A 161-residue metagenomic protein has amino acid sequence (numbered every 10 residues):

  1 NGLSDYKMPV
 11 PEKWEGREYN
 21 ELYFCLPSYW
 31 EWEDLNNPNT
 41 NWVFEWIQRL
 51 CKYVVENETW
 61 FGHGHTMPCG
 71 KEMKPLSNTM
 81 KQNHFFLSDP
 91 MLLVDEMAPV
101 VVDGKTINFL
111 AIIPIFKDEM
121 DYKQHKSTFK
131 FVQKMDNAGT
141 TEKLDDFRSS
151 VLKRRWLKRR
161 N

Functional and structural regions predicted by a protein language model:
N1-N161: Acidic, proline/glycine-rich low-complexity IDRs
